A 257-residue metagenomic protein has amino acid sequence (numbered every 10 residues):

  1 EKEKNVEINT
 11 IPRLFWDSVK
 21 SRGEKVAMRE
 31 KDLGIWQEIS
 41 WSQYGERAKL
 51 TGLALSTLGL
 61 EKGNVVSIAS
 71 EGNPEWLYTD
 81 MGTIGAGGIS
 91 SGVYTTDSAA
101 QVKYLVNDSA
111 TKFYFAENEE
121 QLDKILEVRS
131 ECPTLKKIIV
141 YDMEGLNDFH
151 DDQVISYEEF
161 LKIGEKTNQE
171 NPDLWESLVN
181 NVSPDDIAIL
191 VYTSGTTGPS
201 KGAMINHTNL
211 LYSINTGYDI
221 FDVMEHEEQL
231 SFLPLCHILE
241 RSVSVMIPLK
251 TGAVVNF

Functional and structural regions predicted by a protein language model:
E1-I11: Flexible, non-catalytic linker and terminal segments flanking ANL/adenylate-forming cores
L14-I39, G145-L146: AMP-dependent adenylate-forming
G23-V26, V140, V154-E158, E165-Y192 (+2 more regions): Conserved pre-ATP/AMP-binding loop-to-beta segment of ANL
A27-M81, S98-K103, Q153-L161, I205-T208: Conserved AMP-binding/adenylate-forming core of the ANL superfamily
E38-S42, E158, N180, A188-I214: Conserved AMP-binding A3 loop
N64-V65, E71-A99, Y104-F113, E227-E228 (+1 more regions): A short helix-loop-beta submotif of the ANL/AMP-binding
G85-I163: Structural core segment of the AMP-binding/adenylate-forming
L211-L230, L235-F257: Conserved AMP-binding/adenylation subdomain of ANL enzymes
